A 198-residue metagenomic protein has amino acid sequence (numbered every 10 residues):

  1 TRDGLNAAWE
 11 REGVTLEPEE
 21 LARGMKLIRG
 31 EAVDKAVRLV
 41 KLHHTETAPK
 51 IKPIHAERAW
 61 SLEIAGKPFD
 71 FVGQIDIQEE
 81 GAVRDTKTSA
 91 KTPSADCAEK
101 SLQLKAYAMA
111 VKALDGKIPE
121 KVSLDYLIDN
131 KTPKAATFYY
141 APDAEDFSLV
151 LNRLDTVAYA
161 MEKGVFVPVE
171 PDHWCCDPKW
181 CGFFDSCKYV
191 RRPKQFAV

Functional and structural regions predicted by a protein language model:
T1-V198: RecB-family 4Fe-4S metal-dependent nuclease core
